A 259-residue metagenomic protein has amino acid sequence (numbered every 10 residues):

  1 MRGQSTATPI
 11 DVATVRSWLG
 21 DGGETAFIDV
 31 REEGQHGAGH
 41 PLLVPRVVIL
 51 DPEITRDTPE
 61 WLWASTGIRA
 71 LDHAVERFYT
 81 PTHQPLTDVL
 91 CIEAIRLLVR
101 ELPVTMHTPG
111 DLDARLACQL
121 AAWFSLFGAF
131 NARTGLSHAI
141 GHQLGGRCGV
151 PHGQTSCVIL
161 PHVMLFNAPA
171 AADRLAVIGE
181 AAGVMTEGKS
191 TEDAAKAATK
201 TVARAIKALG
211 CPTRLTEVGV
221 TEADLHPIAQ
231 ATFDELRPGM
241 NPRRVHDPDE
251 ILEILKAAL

Functional and structural regions predicted by a protein language model:
M1-H40: Flexible, polar/low-complexity N-terminal or interdomain linker segments that lie immediately upstream of folded
D11, V48, W63-A70, C91-A94 (+1 more regions): Internal, well-ordered alpha-helical segments in soluble enzyme and binding-protein domains
D21, A38, L43-H83, A176-A181: A glycine/threonine-rich phosphate-anchoring loop and its flanking beta-alpha core in nucleotide/phosphate-binding
A26, V47-V48, R69, L126 (+1 more regions): Structural motif
V30, L50-E53, T58, A121-A122 (+2 more regions): Fold-independent oxyanion-binding glycine-rich loops and adjacent beta-strand/coil segments at enzyme active sites
D51, L71, C118, H138 (+4 more regions): Buried hydrophobic positions in well-ordered alpha/beta secondary-structure cores of metabolic enzymes
R77-T201: Active-site segments that bind and position negatively charged phosphate/pyrophosphate groups
L175, T186-L259: C-terminal charged capping/lid subdomain of soluble metabolic enzymes
